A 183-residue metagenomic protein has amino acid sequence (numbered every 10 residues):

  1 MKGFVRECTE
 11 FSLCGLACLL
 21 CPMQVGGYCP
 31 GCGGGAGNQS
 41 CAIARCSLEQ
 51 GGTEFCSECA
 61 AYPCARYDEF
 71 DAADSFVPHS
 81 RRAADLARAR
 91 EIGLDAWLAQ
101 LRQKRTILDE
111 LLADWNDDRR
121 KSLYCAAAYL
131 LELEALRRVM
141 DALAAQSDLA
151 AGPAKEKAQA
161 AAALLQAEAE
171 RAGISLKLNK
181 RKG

Functional and structural regions predicted by a protein language model:
M1-S57, A61: N-terminal cysteine/histidine-rich coordination modules
Q24, Q39, Q50, Q100-Q103 (+3 more regions): Residue-identity detector for glutamine
S57-Q159, L176-G183: Short loop/turn segments that flank or connect secondary-structure elements
A161-E168, A172, G183: Long non-globular sequence segments
